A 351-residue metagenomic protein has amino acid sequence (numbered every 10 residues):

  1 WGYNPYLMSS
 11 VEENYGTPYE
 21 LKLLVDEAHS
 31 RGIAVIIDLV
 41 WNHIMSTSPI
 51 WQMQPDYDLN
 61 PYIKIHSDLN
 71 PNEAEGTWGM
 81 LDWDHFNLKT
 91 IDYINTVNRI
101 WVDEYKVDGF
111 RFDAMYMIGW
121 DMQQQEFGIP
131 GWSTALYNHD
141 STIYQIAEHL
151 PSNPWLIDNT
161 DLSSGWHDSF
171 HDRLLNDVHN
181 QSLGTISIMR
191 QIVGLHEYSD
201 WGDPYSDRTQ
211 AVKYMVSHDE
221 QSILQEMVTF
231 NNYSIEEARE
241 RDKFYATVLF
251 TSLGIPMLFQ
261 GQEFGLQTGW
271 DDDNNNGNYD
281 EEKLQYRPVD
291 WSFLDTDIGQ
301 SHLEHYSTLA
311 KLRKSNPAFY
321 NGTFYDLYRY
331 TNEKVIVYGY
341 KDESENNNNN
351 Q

Functional and structural regions predicted by a protein language model:
W1-K106, A114-D140, Y144: Substrate-binding/active-site clefts of carbohydrate-active enzymes
Y3, H29-I33, V97, D103 (+4 more regions): Active-site-proximal helices and loops of the catalytic beta/alpha 8
G79, A114-M122, Q210-I235: Active-site clefts of carbohydrate-active enzymes
K106-V107, G254-I255: A structural motif
N232-A238, Y328-T331: Metal-dependent phosphoester/phosphodiester hydrolase catalytic core
D242: Conserved interdomain hinge at the start of the Helicase C-terminal
N350-Q351: Short, well-ordered beta-strand segments enriched in hydrophobic/aromatic residues
